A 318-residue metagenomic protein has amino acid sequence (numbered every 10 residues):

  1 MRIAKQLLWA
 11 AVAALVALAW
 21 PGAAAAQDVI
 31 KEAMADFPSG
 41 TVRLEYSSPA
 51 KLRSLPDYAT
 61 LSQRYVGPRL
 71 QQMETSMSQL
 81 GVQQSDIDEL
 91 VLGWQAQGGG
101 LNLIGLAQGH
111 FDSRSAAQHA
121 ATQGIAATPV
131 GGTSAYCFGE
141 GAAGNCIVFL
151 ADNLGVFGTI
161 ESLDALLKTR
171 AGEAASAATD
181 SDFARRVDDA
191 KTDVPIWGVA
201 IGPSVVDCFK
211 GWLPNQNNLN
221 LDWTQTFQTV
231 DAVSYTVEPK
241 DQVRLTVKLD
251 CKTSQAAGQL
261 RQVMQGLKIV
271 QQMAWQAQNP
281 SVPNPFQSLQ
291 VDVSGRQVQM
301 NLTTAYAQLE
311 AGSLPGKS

Functional and structural regions predicted by a protein language model:
M1-K5: N-terminal secretory signal peptides that target proteins for export/translocation
W9-A19: Bacterial N-terminal signal peptides
W20-A26: Sec/Tat signal peptide C-region and signal peptidase I cleavage site
A26-A142, A184-Q225, Q262-Q290, Q297-Q299 (+1 more regions): Structural boundary/hinge residues at secondary-structure and domain interfaces
E45, G139-G172, D241-Q242, Q290-Q308: A short, solvent-exposed beta-edge/loop patch
P49-A50, Q95, Q108-D112, G141 (+4 more regions): Solvent-exposed coil/turn segments that connect beta secondary-structure elements in extracytoplasmic/periplasmic
N145-F209: A conserved glycine-rich beta-strand in the N-terminal activation segment of trypsin-fold
Q228-S254: Helix-loop elements that line ligand-binding/catalytic pockets
